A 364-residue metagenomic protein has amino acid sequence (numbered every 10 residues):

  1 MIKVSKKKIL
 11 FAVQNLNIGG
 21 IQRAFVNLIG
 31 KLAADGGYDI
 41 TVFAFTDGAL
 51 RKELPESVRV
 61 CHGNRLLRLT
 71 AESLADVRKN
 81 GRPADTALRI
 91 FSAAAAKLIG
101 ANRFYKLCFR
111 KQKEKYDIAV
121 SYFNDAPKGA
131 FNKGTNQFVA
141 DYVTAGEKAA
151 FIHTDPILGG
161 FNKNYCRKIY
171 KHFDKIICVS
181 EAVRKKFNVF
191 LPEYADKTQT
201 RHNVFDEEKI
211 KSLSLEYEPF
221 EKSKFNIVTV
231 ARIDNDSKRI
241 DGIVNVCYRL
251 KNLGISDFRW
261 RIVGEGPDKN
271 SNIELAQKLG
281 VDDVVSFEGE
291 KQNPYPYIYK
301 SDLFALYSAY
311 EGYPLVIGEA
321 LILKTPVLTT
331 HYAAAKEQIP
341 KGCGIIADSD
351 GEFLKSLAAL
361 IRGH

Functional and structural regions predicted by a protein language model:
F11-I18, K31, D35-I99: N-terminal strand-loop element at the rim of the active site of nucleotide-sugar-dependent glycosyltransferases
Q22-N27, F225, R232-R249, W260 (+1 more regions): A conserved mid-protein helix/loop that constitutes part of the nucleotide-sugar donor-binding site
E147-H153, I157, H172-S212: Donor nucleotide-sugar binding/catalytic pocket of nucleotide-sugar-dependent glycosyltransferases
I273-G289: Nucleotide-activated donor-binding/catalytic signature segment of Leloir-type glycosyltransferases, i.e., the conserved
E290, A309: Aromatic "clamp/platform" in nucleotide-sugar-dependent glycosyltransferases that forms part of the donor/acceptor
L315, H331-A347: Short acidic/histidine- and often glycine-rich active-site loop of Leloir-type glycosyltransferases that engages
P326-T329: Short hydrophobic beta-strand element within catalytic cores of glycosyltransferases and related nucleotide-activated
K341-G351, A359-G363: Conserved acidic donor-binding segment of nucleotide-sugar-dependent glycosyltransferases
